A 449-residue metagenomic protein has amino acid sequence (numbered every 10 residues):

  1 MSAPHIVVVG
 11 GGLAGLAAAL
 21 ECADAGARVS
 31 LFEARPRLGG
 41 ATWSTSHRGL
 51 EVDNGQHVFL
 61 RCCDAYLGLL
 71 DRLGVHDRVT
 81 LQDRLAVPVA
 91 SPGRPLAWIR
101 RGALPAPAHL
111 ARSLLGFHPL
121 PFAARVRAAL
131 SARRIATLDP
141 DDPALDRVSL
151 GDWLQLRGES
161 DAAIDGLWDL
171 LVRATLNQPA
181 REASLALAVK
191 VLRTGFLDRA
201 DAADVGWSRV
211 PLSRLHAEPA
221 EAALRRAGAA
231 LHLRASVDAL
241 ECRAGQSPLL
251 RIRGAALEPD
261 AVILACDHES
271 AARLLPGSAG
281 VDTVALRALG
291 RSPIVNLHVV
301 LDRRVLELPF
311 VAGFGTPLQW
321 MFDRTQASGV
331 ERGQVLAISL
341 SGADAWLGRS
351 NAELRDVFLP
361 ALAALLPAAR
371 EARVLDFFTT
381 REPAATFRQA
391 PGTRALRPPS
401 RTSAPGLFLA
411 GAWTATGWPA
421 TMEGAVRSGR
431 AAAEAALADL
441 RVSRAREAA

Functional and structural regions predicted by a protein language model:
P4-L31: N-terminal Rossmann-like FAD-binding beta1-loop-alpha1 element of flavoenzymes
A23-H47: Glycine-rich FAD pyrophosphate-binding loop
W43-R61, R133-L138: Glycine-rich active-site loop/strand segments that organize a redox cofactor
V52, Y66-L67, D71-R72, H76-K190: Mobile amphipathic helical/loop "lid" adjacent to a hydrophobic cofactor/ligand pocket
L85, A235-A369, R397, A445-A449: Mid-domain catalytic core of redox enzymes that form a hydrophobic substrate pocket/lid adjacent to a catalytic redox
L187, Q326-V330, E382-L409, W413-T416: FAD-binding beta-loop-beta segment adjacent to the flavin cofactor pocket
K190-R253, L257-A261: Helical element adjacent to the flavin cofactor pocket in flavoenzyme catalytic cores
T414-A436: A conserved FAD-binding loop/helix module that cradles the flavin
